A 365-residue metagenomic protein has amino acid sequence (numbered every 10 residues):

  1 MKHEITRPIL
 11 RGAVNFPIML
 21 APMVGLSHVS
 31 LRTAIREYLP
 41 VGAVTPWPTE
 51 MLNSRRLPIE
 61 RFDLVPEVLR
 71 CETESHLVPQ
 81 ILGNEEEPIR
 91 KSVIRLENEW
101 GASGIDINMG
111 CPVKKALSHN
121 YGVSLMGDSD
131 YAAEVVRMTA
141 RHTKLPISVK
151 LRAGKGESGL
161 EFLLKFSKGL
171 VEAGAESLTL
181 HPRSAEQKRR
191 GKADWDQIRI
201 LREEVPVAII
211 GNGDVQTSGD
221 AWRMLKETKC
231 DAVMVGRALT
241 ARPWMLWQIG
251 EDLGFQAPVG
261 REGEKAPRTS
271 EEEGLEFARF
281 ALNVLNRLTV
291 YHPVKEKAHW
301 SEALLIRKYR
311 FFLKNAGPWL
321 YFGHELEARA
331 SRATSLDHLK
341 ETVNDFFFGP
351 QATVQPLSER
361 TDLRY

Functional and structural regions predicted by a protein language model:
M1-L10, V14, I18-M19, E134 (+6 more regions): Alpha/beta catalytic cores of nucleotide-metabolism and tRNA/nucleoside-modifying enzymes
K2-P8, M23-A102: Glycine-rich, positively charged N-terminal anion/phosphate-binding segment
I18-P22, W47-E50, L77-I81, I105 (+4 more regions): Hydrophobic faces of well-ordered beta-strands that scaffold small-molecule active sites in alpha/beta enzyme cores
M23-G25, L52-S54, L82-N84, G110-P112 (+4 more regions): Active-site beta-loop-alpha junctions enriched in small/polar residues
V29, E87, K114, M126 (+3 more regions): Short, electropositive, low-hydrophobicity segments enriched in small/polar residues
A34-L39, R90-Y121, S129-V207, R223: Alpha/beta enzyme core
E60-L64, D128-S129, R242, S335: Short, solvent-exposed helix-helix connector turns and helix-capping sites enriched in acidic/polar residues
L64-P66, N120-M126: Short glycine-enriched, charge-decorated loop/helix-capping segments at active-site entrances that position
